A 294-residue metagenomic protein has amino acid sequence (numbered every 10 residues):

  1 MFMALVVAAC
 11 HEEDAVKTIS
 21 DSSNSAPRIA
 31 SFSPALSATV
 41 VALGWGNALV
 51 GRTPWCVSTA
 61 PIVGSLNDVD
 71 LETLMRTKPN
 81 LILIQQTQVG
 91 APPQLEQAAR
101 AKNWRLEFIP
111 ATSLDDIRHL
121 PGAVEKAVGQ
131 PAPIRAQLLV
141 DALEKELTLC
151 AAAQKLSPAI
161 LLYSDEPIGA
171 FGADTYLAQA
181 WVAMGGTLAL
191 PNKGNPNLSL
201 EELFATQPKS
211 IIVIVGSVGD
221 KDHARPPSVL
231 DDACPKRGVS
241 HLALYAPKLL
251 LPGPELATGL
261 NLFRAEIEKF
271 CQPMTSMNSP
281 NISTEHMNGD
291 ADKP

Functional and structural regions predicted by a protein language model:
M1-L5: Sec-dependent N-terminal signal peptides
V7-A9: C-terminal motif of bacterial Sec signal peptides marking the signal peptidase cleavage site
E13-D14, D21-R28, L81, A91-E166 (+3 more regions): Extracytoplasmic substrate-binding proteins
P27-P92, N192, A224: A short, structured surface patch at a secondary-structure boundary
S33, Q86-T87, E166, K193 (+2 more regions): Short secondary-structure boundary segments
T53-A60, A170-P196: Alpha-helical, coiled-coil/dimerization segments enriched in small aliphatic residues
D70-T87, N197-G216: Proline-aspartate-enriched helix->loop->beta-strand connector
Q88-A99, I212-A233: A ligand-binding cleft/hinge motif common to bilobed small-molecule-binding domains
